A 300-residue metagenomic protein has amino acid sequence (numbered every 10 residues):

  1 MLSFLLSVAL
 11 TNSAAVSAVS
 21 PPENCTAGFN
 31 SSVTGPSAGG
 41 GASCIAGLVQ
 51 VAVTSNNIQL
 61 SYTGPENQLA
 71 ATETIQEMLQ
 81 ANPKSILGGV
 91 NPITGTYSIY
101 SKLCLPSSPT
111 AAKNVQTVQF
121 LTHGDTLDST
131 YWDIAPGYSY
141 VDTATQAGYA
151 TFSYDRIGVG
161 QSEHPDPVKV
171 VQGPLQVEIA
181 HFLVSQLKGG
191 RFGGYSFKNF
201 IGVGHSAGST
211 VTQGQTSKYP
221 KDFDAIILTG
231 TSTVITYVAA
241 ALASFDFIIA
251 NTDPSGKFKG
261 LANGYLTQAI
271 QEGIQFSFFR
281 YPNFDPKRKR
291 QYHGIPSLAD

Functional and structural regions predicted by a protein language model:
M1-S20: Fungal secretory targeting signals
P21-N114: N-terminal cap/lid segment of alpha/beta-hydrolase-fold proteins
S108-S153: Short, surface-exposed "cap/lid" segments of acyl-processing enzymes
T130, D155-V171: Glycine-rich "HGGG/HGxG" loop immediately N-terminal to the catalytic nucleophile of the alpha/beta-hydrolase
Y149, Y154-V159, T231: Active-site loop/turn elements of alpha/beta-hydrolase fold enzymes, especially the short glycine-/histidine-rich
K169-G194: Alpha/beta-hydrolase active-site loop
F192-S206: Alpha/beta-hydrolase fold nucleophile elbow
G214-L298: Alpha/beta-hydrolase-fold enzymes
